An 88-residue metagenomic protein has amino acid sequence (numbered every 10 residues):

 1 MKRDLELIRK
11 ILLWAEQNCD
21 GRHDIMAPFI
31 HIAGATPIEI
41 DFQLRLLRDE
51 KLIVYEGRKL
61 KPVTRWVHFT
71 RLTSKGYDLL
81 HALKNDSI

Functional and structural regions predicted by a protein language model:
K2-I32: Short amphipathic alpha-helical interface segments
R3, L7, E39-Q43, H68 (+1 more regions): Residue-level detector of well-ordered alpha-helical segments, enriched for hydrophobic/aromatic packing positions
A15-N18, L47, L80-L83: Generic structural signal for hydrophobic core residues of well-folded globular domains
A33-V54, W66-V67: Short amphipathic alpha-helical interaction segments
E56-R58: Beta-hairpin "wing" of winged helix-turn-helix
L60-V63: Short loop/turn motifs at secondary-structure junctions and domain boundaries
R65-I88: Short, amphipathic alpha-helical interaction segments positioned at domain boundaries
